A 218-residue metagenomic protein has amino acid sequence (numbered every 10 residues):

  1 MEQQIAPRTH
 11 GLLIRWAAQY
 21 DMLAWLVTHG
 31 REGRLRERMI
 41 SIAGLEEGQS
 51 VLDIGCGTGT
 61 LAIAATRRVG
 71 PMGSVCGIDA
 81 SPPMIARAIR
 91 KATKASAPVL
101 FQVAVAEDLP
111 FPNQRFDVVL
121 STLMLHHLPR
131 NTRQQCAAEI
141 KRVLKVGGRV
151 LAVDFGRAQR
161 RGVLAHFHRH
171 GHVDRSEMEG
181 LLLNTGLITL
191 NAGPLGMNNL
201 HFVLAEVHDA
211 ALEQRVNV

Functional and structural regions predicted by a protein language model:
Q3-R8, L12, L23, R149-V203: C-terminal alpha-helical "lid/dimerization" subdomain adjacent to the S-adenosyl-L-methionine
A17-G30: Class I SAM-dependent methyltransferase Rossmann-like catalytic core, especially the SAM/SAH-binding loop
G30-E47: Conserved alpha-helix/loop element of class I SAM-dependent methyltransferases that forms part of the SAM/SAH-binding
L52-I54, T58-D108: Class I SAM-dependent methyltransferase SAM/SAH-binding core
P71-M72, L144-R149: Short glycine-dipeptide loop
E107-V118: A short acidic, Gly/Pro-enriched loop at the edge of an enzyme's catalytic core that lines a small-molecule cofactor
V118-N131: A short SAM/SAH-binding and catalytic strip from SAM-dependent methyltransferases
Q134-V146: A short glycine-rich, Lys/Arg-flanked "PGG" loop and its adjoining helix->strand segment in the class I
